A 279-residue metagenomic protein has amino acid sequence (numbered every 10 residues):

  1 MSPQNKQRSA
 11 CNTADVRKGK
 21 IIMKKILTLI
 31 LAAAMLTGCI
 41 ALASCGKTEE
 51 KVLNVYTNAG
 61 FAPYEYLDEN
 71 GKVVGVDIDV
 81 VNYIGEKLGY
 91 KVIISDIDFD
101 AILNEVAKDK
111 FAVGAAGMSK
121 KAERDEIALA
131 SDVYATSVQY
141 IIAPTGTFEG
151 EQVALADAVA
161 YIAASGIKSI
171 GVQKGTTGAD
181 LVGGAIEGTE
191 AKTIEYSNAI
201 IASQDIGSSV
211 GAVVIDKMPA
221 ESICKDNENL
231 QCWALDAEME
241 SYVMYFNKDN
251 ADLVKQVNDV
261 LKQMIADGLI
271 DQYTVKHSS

Functional and structural regions predicted by a protein language model:
K47, K91, A156-Y161, V172-I194 (+3 more regions): Ligand-binding clefts/hinges and TM-proximal coupling segments of bilobed small-molecule sensing domains
E49-M118, K192-T193: Extracytoplasmic small-molecule ligand-binding "clamshell" domains of the periplasmic binding protein/Venus flytrap
A59, T136-A143, K217, E221-K262 (+1 more regions): Periplasmic-binding protein-like
A59-A62, V73-E86, T136-S197, M218: Bilobed "Venus flytrap"/periplasmic-binding protein-like clamshell domains and structurally analogous long
I78-K87, T145-V153, S165, T176-T177 (+1 more regions): Extended ligand-binding regions for polar small-molecule ligands
E86, K91-I162, Q231, D236: Acidic, polar ligand-binding/catalytic clefts
Y90-K91, A107-A116, G166-S169, I206-D216: Alpha-to-beta junction loops
A101-N104, G117-I127, G183-G184, D205-M239: A ligand-binding cleft/hinge motif common to bilobed small-molecule-binding domains
